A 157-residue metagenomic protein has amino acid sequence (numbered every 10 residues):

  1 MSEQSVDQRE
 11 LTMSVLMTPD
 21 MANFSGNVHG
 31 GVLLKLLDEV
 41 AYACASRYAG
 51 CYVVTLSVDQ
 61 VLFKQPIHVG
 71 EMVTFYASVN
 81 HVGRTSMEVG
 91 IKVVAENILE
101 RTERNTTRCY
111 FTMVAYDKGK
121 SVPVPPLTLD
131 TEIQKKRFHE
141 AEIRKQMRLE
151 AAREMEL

Functional and structural regions predicted by a protein language model:
M1-V15: Extreme N-terminal tail/first-helix region
V6-E10, E39-Y76, N80-H81, M87 (+1 more regions): Hydrophobic beta-strand-centered segment that forms part of the acyl-chain substrate-binding groove
Q8-T12, H68-V69, N80-L157: HotDog/MaoC-like acyl-thioester-processing domains
L16-M21: A short small-residue
A22-K35: A conserved, well-ordered hydrophobic junction motif at loop->secondary-structure transitions
L36-V40, L129: Residue-level detector of alpha-helical segments with a strong bias toward transmembrane helices and their helix-loop
